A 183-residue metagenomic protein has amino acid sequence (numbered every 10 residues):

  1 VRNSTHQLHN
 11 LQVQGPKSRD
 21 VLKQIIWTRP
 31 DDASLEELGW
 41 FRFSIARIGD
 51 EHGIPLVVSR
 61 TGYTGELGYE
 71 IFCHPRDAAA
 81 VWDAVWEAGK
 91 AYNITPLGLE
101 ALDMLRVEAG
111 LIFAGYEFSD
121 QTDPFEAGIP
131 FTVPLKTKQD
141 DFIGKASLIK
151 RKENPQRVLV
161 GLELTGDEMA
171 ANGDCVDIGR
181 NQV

Functional and structural regions predicted by a protein language model:
V1-V183: Conserved, structured C-terminal
